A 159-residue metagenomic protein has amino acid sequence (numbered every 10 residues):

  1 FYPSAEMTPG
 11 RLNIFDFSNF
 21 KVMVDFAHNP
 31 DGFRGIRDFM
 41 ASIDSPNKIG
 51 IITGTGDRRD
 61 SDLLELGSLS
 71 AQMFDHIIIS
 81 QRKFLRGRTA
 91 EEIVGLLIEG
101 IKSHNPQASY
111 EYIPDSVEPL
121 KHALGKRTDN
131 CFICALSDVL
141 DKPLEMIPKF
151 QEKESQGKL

Functional and structural regions predicted by a protein language model:
F1-L159: ATP-dependent carboxylate-amine ligase
